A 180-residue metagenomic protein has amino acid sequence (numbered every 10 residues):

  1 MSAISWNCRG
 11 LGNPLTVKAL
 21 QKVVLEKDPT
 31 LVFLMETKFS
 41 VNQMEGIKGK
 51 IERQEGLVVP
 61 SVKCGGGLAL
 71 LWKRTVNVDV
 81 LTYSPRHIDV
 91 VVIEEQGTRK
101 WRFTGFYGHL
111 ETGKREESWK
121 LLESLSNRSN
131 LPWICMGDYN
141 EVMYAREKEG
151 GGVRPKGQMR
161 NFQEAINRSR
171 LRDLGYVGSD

Functional and structural regions predicted by a protein language model:
M1-D180: A shared catalytic/ligand-binding motif for oxyanion handling
